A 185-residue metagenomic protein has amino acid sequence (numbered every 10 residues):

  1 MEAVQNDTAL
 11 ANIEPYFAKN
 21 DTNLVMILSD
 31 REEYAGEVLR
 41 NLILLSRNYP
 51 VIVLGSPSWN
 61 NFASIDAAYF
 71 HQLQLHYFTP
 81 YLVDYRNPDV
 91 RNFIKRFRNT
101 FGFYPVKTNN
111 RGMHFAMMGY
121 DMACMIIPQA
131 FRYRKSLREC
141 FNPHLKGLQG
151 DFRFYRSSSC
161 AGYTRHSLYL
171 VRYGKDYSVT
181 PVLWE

Functional and structural regions predicted by a protein language model:
M1-L39: Extracellular/periplasmic Venus flytrap/periplasmic-binding protein
E2-V4, I27-E32, G55-W59, F78-L82 (+1 more regions): Active-site-proximal beta-strand/loop segments in catalytic clefts of secreted hydrolases
N6, R31-A35, R86-V90, G112-A123 (+1 more regions): Solvent-exposed, acidic/flexible segments
A11, P15, G36, R40 (+3 more regions): Solvent-exposed, polar/charged alpha-helical surfaces in well-ordered, non-transmembrane soluble domains, broadly
A18-N20, Y69, A161-T164: Extracellular/periplasmic catalytic domains that process cell-envelope and extracellular macromolecules
L28-R31, A35, P57-W59, A68-Y69 (+5 more regions): Short beta-strand and adjacent turn/loop elements
L39-M117: Extracellular/periplasmic periplasmic-binding protein-like sensory domains
F103-A116, Y120-L183: Segments of small-molecule ligand-sensing domains
